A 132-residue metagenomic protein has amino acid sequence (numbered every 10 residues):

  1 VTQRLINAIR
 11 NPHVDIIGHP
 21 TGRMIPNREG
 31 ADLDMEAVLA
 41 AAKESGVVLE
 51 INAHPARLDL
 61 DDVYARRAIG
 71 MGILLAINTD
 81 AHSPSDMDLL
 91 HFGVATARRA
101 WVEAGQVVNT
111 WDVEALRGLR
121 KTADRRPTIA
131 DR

Functional and structural regions predicted by a protein language model:
V1-R132: Charged catalytic cores and adjacent phosphate/nucleic-acid-binding surfaces used for phosphate/nucleic-acid chemistry
